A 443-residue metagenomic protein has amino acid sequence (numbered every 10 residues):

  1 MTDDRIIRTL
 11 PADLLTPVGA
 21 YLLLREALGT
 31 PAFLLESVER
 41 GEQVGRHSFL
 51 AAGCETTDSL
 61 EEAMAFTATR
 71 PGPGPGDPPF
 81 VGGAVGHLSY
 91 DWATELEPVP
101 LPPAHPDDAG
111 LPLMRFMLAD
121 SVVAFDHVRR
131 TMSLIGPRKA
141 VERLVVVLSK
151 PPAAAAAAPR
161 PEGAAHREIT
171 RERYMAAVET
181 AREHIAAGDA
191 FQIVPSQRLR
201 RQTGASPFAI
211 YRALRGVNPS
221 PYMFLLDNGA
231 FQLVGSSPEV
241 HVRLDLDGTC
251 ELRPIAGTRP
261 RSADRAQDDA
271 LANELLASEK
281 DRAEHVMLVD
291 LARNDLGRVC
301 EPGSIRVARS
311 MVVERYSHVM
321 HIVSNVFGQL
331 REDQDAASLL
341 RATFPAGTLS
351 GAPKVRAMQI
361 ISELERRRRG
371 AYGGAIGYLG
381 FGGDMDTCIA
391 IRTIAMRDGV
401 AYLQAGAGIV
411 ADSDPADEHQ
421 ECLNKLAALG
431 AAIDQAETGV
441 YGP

Functional and structural regions predicted by a protein language model:
M1-P443: Extended alpha-helical targeting/anchoring segments, especially N-terminal organellar/secretory targeting helices
